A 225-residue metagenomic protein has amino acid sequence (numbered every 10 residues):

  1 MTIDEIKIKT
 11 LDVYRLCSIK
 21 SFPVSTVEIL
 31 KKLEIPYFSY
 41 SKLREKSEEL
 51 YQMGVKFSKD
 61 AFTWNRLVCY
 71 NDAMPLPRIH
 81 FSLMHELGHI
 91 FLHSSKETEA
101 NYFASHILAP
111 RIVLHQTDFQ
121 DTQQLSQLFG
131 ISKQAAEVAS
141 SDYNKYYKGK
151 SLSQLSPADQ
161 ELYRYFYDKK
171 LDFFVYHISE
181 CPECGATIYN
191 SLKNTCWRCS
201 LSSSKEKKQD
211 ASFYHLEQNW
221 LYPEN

Functional and structural regions predicted by a protein language model:
M1-N225: Active-site hotspot residues in diverse enzymes, especially metal/ion-binding acidic/histidine motifs
